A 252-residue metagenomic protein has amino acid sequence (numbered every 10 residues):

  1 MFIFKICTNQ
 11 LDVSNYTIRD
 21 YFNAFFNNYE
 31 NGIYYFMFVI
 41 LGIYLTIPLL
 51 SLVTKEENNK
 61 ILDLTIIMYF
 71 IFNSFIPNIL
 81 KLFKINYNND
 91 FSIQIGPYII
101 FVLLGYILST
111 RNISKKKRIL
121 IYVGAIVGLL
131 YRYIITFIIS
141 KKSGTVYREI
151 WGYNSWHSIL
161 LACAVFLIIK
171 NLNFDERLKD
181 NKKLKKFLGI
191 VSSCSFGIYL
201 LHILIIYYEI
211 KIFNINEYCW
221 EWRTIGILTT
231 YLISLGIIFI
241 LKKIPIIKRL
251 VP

Functional and structural regions predicted by a protein language model:
M1-L11, G42, T46, Y69-K81 (+5 more regions): Kinked, hydrophobic transmembrane alpha-helices enriched for aromatic residues and small/kink-inducing positions
F2-N9, V13-T110: Hydrophobic alpha-helical segments with transmembrane-like composition
G32, F36, L62, Q94 (+4 more regions): Residue-level signature of transmembrane alpha-helical entry/exit and packing/kink sites in multi-pass membrane
L49-E57, L104-I113, L167-R177, I240-I244: Structural signal for the C-terminal ends of transmembrane alpha-helices and the immediately following loop
D63-I67, Y122-V123, T224-T229: Hydrophobic alpha-helical transmembrane segments
I113-G189: Alpha-helical transmembrane segments and terminal signal-anchor/GPI-anchor hydrophobic tails, characterized by long
R148-L160, I215-L235: Membrane-interface transmembrane-helix boundary segments in multi-pass integral membrane proteins
W220, K243-P252: Membrane-proximal cytoplasmic C-terminal regulatory module of class A 7TM GPCRs
